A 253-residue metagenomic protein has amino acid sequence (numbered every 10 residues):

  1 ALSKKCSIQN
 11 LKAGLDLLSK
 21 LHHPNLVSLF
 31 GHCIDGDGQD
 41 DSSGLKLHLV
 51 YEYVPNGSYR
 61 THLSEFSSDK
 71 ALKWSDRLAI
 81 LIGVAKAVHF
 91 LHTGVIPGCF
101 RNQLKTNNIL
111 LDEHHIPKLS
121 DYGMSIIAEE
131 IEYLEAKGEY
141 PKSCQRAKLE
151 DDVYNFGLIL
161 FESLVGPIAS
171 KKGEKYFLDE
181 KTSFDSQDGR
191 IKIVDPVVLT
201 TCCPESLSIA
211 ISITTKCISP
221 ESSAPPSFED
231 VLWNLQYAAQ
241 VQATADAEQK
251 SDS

Functional and structural regions predicted by a protein language model:
A1-D16, V27-L78, H115, L119-S253: Cytosolic eukaryotic protein kinase-like domains
L21-P24: Conserved N-lobe motifs of Hanks-type protein kinase catalytic domains, especially the short loop(s) flanking
V84-G94, C217: Conserved hydrophobic alpha-helix
H92-D112, I116: Catalytic-loop of the protein kinase fold
